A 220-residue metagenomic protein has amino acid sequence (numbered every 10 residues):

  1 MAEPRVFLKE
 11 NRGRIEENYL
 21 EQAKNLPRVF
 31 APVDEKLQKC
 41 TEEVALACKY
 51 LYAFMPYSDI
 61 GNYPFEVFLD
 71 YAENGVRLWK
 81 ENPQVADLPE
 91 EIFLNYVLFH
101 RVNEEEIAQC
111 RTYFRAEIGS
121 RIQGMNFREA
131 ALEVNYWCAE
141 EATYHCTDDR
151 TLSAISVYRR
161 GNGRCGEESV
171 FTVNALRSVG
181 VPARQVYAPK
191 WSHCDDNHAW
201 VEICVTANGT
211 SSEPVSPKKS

Functional and structural regions predicted by a protein language model:
M1-A131, E140, T147, S178 (+2 more regions): N-terminal accessory/pre-domain segments preceding catalytic cores
S120-R121, A130-Y136, H145-I155, R160-S220: Hydrophobic/aromatic-rich core segments of domains that either
